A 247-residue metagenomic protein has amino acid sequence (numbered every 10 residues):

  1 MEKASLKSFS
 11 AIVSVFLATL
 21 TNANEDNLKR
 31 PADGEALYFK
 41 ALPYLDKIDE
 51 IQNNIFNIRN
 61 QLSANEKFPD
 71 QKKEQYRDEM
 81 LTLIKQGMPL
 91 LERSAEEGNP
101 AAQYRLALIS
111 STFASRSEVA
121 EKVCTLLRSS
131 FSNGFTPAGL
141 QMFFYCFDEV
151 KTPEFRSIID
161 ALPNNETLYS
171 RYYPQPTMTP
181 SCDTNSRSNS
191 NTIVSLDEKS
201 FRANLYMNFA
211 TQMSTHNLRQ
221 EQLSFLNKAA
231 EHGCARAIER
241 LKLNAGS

Functional and structural regions predicted by a protein language model:
M1-N24: Classical Sec-dependent N-terminal signal peptides that target proteins to the secretory pathway
A23-T82: N-terminal leader/linker segments that initiate helical-solenoid repeat arrays
D46-E50, I55-F56, L62-S63, A107-E118 (+2 more regions): Short coil/turn linking the two alpha-helices of tandem helical-hairpin repeats
K47, N65-E66, E96-P100, T112-F113 (+7 more regions): Short helix-capping/linker turns of helical repeat alpha-solenoids
M80-P89, S115-L126, K151-A161, N217-E221: Structural signature of tandem alpha-helical TPR/SEL1-like repeats, specifically the intra-repeat loop/turn
